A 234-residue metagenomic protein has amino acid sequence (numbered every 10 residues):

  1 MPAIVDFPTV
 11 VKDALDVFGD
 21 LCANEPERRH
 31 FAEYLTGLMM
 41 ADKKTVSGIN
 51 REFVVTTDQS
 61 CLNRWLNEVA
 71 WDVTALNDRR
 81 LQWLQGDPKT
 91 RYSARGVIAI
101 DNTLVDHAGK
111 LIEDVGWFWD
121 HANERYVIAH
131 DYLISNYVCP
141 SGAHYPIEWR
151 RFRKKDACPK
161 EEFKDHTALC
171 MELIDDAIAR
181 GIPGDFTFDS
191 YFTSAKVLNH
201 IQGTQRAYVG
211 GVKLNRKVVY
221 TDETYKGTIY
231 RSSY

Functional and structural regions predicted by a protein language model:
M1-D72: Gly/serine-rich nucleotide phosphate-binding loop at the start of the catalytic core of nucleotide/ADP-ribose-handling
L35, V46, Q59, A94-A99 (+2 more regions): A common structural microfeature
E52, W83-D87, E172-R180: A generic secondary-structure signal
Q59-R64, V69, A122-P183: Electropositive, glycine- and tryptophan-enriched low-complexity nucleic-acid-binding patches
L66-G142: Active-site-proximal, Lys/Arg-enriched surface segment that forms a nucleic-acid-binding/basic interface patch
V97-I100, P146-E148, F186-T187, Y208-G211: A structural signal for short, well-ordered beta-strand segments and their strand-loop junctions that often border
H107-D114, P146-E148, L198, T221: Short, conserved acidic/polar surface loops in the N-terminal third of protein domains
K155-Y234: An internal, acidic/charged active-site-proximal segment that coordinates divalent cations and/or engages
